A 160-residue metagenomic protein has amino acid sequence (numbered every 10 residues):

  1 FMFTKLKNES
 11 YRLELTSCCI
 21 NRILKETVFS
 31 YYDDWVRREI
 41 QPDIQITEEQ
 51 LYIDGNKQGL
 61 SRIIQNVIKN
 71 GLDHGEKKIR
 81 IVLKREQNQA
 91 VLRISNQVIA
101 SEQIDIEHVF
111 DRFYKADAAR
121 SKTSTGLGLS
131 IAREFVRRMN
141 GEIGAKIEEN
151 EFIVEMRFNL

Functional and structural regions predicted by a protein language model:
N8-L13, Y52-G55: Conserved micro-motifs of the catalytic ATP-binding
E14-F29: A conserved beta-strand-to-alpha-helix junction within the catalytic ATP-binding
T16-S17, Q41-L51: Conserved catalytic submotifs in the C-terminal HATPase_c
K78-N88: Short beta-strand/loop element within the Bergerat-fold HATPase_c
S101-Y114: Short conserved segment of the HATPase_c
G128, A132: Short alpha-helical Gxxx[C/S/T] motif in the catalytic ATP-binding
